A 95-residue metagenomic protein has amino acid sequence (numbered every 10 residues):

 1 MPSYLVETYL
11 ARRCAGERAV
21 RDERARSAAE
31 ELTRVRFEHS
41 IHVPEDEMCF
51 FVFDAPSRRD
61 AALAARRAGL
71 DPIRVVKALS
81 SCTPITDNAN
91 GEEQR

Functional and structural regions predicted by a protein language model:
M1-E31, V43, S81-R95: Short S/T/G/P-rich N-terminal loop/turn motif that feeds into the first structured element of a domain
L5-T8, E38-A64: Short, well-ordered beta-strand segments in beta-rich or mixed alpha/beta enzyme and ligand-binding folds
R34-S40, R74: A short linear hydrophobic-aromatic micro-motif
P56-S81: An amphipathic, aromatic/His-enriched active-site/gating alpha helix that lines ligand/cofactor pockets
